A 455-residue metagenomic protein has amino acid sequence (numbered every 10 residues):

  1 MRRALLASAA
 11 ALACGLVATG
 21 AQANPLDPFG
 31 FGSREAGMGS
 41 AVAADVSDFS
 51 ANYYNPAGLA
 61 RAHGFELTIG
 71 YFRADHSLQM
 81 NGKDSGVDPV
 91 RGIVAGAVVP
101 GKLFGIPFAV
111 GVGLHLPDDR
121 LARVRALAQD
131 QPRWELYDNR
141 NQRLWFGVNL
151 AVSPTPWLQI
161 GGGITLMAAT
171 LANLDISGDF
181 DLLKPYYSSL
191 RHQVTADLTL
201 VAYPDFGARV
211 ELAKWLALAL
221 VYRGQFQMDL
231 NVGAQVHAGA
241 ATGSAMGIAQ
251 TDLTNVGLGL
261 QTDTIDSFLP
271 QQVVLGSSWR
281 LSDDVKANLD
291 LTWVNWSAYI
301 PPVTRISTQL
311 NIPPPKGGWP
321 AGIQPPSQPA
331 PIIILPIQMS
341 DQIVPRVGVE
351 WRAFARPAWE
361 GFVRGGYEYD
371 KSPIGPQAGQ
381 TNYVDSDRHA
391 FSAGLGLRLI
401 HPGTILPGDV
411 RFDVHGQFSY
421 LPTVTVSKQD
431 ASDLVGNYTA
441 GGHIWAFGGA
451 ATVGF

Functional and structural regions predicted by a protein language model:
M1-A9: Bacterial N-terminal signal peptides that target proteins for export
S8-L16: Bacterial N-terminal signal peptides
A18-G20: N-terminal signal peptide c-region/cleavage motif recognized by signal peptidases
Q22-F31, E35-A36, G92-F455: Outer-membrane beta-barrel porins/channels
D27-V42, A60-D75: Transmembrane beta-strand segments of Gram-negative outer membrane beta-barrel proteins
S40-S47, D75-P89, S432-G436: Surface-exposed strand-loop-strand hairpins of Gram-negative outer-membrane beta-barrel proteins
A43-V46, Y53-F65, A97-F104: Outer-membrane beta-barrel pore proteins
A44, R73-D75, D118, Y420: Active-site/binding-pocket entry motifs
